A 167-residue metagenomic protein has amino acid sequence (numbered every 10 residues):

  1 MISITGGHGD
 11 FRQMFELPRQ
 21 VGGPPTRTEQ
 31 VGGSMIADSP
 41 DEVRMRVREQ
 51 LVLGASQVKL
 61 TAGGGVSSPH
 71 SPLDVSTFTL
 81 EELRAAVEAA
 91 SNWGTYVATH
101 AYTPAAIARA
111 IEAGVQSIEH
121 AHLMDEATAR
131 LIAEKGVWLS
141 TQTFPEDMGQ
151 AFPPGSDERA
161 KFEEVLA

Functional and structural regions predicted by a protein language model:
M1-A89, T128-R130, K135-M148, F152-S156: Divalent-metal coordination cores built from histidine and acidic residues
M35, V75, T99-H100, A121: Glycine- and other small-residue-rich loops at beta-strand/loop junctions that grip anionic moieties
Q57-A62, V97-I107: Short beta-strand segments at enzyme active-site cores
A86-A98: Short beta-strand/loop segments at the ligand-binding rim of alpha/beta enzyme cores
S91, P153-A167: Aromatic-anchored helix/helix-loop segment that forms the rim or "lid" of small-molecule/cofactor binding pockets
V97-A98, E119, W138-S140: Structural detector of well-ordered beta-strand residues that form the stable sheet scaffold of enzyme domains
A108-T128: Structural recognition of alpha->loop->beta junctions
